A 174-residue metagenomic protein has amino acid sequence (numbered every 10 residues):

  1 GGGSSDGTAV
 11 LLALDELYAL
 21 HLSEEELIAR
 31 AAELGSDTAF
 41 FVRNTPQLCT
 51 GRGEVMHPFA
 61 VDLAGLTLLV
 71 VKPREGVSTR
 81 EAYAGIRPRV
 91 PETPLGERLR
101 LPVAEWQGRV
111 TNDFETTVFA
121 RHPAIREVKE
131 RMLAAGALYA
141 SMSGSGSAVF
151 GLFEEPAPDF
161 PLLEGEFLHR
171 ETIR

Functional and structural regions predicted by a protein language model:
G1-E24: DPxDG-like acidic metal-binding loop motif
G2-G3, M142-S147: Glycine-rich beta-strand-to-loop/alpha-helix junction loops that act as flexible
L11-L12, I28, Y83: Predominant activation on well-ordered alpha-helical scaffold segments within soluble catalytic domains
L22-E33, K129, F160-P161: Short, well-structured alpha-helical segments that form the helix of a local strand-helix-strand
L34, T45, R52, S145-G146: A generic "binding-loop/recognition-motif" signal
F41-Y139, L152-R174: Conserved, helical-rich catalytic subdomain that frames metal- and/or nucleotide-binding sites in enzyme alpha/beta
